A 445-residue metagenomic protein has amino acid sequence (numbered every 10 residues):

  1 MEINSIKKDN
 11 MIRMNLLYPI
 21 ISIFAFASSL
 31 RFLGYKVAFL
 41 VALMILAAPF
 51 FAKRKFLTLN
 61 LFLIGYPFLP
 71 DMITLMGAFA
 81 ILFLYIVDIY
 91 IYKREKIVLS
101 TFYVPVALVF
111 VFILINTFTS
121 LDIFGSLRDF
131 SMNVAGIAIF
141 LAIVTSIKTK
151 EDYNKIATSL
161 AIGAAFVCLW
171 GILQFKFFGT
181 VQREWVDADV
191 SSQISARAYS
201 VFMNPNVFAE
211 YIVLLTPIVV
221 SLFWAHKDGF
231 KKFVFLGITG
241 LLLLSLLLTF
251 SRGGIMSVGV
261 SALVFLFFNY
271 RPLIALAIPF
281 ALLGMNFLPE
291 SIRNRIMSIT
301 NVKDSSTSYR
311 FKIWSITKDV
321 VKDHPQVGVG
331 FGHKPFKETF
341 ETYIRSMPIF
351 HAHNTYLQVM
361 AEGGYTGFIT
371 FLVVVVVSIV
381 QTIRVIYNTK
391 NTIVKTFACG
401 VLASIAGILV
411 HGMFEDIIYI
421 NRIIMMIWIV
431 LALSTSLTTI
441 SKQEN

Functional and structural regions predicted by a protein language model:
M1-I115, F124-G125, E151-N154, T158 (+5 more regions): Transmembrane signal-anchor hairpin modules in multi-pass inner-membrane enzymes, especially those that act on
I23, A27, F32, A42-A47 (+9 more regions): Alpha-helical transmembrane segments of multi-pass inner-membrane proteins
F32-V37, D71-A78, R128-D129, S200-I212 (+4 more regions): Membrane-interface micro-motifs in multi-pass membrane enzymes
F118-L127, L247-L248, M413-I418: Membrane-interface helix caps and helix-loop-helix hairpins in membrane proteins
L169, F175-F178, L266-S305, S315-D323 (+1 more regions): A membrane-periplasm/extracellular boundary helix in multi-pass inner-membrane enzymes that assemble envelope glycans
W185, T300-S315, D319, D323-G363 (+1 more regions): Long extracytoplasmic/lumenal interhelical loops at the membrane interface of multi-pass membrane proteins
S200, L243, L248, W314-K318 (+4 more regions): A conserved mid-to-late transmembrane alpha helix and its immediate loop/hinge that forms the functional core
I383-F414, V430, S434: Loop-to-helix entry and N-terminal half of a specific, functionally important transmembrane alpha helix in multi-pass
